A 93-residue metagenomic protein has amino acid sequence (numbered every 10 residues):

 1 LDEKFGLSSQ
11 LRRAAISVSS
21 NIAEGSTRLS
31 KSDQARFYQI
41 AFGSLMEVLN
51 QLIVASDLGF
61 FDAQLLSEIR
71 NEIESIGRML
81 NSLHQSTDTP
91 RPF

Functional and structural regions predicted by a protein language model:
L1-F93: Short, C-terminally biased terminal segments at protein or domain edges
